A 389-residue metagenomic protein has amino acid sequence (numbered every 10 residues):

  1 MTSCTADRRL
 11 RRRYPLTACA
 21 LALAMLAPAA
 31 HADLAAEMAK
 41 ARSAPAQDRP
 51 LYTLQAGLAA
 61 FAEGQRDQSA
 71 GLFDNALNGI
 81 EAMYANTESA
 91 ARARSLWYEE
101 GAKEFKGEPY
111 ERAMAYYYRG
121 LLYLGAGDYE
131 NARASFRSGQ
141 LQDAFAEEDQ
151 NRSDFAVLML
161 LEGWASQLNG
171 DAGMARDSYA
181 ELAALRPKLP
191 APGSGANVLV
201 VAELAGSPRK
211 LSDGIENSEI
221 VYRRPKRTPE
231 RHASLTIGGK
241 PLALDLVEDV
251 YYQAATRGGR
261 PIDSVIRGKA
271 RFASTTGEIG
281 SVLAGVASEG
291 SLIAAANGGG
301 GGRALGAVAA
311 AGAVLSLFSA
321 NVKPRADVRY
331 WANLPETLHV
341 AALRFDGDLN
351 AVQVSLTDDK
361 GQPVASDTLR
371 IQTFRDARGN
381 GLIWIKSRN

Functional and structural regions predicted by a protein language model:
A41-A44, A82-R92, W97-G107, D143-N151: Flexible helix-coil transition and linker loops at the boundaries of alpha-helical arrays
R49, R112, E148-F155: Residues that mark the junctions of alpha-helical repeat units in TPR/alpha-solenoid scaffolds
Q55, E111, Y118, D154 (+2 more regions): "A position-specific structural signal for the A-helix of alpha-solenoid helical repeats
A196-N389: Short loop/turn and low-complexity linker motifs enriched in small/turn-promoting residues
